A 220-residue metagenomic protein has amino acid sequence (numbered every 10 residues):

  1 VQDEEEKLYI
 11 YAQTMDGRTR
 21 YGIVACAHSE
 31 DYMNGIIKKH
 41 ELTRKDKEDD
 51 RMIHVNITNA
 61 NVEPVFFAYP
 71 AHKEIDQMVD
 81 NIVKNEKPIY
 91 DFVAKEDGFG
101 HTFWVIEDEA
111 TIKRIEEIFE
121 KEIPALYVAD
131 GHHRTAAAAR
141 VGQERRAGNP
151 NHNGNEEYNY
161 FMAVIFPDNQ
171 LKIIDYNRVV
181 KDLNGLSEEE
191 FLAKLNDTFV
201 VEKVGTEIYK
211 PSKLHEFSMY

Functional and structural regions predicted by a protein language model:
V1-Y220: Surface-exposed, charge/polar-rich loops and edge strands
